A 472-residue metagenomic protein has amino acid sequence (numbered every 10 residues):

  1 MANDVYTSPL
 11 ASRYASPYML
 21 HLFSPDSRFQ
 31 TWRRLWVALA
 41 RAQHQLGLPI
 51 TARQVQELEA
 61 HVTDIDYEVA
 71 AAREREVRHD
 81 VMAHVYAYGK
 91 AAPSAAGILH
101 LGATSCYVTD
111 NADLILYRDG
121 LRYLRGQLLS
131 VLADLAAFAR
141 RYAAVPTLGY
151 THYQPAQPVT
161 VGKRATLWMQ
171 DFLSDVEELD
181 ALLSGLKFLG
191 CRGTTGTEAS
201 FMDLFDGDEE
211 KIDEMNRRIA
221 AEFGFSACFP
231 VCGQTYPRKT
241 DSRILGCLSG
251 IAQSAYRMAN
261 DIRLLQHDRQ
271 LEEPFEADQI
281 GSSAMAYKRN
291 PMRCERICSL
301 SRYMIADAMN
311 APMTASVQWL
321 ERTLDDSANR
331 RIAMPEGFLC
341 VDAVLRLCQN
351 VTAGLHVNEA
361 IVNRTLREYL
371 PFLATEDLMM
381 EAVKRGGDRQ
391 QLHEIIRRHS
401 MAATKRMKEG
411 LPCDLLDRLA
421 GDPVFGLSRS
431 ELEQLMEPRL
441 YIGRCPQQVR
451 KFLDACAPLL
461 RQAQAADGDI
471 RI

Functional and structural regions predicted by a protein language model:
M1-A199, G207-R218, G281-S282, M292-R296 (+4 more regions): A helix-coil-helix interface module used to build multimeric assemblies and to scaffold catalytic/cofactor sites
Y14-M19, V37, V62-E68, F275-G281 (+5 more regions): Short acidic (Asp/Glu) and glycine-rich catalytic loops that position anionic groups and cofactors
E74, D113-R125, R140, Q154-Q318 (+1 more regions): Charged, flexible cofactor/metal-binding loops and thiol motifs
E272, E394-A402: Active/binding-pocket-proximal capping segment
C298, R389-Q390: Short, cationic motifs built from Arg/Lys/His that form the positively charged side of catalytic pockets
Y303-R389, I395: Long, amphipathic alpha-helical stalk/connector segments used for oligomerization, subunit docking, or mechanical
